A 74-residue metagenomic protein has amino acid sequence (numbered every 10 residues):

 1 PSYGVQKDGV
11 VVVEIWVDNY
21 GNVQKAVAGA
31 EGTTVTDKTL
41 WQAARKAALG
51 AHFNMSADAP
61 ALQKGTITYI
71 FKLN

Functional and structural regions predicted by a protein language model:
P1-G4: Short, basic/aromatic recognition patches
Q6-V12, D18-L62: A short, well-structured alpha-helical segment
I67-L73: Short, low-complexity, Pro/Ser/Thr/Gly-rich segments in the mature regions of secreted, periplasmic
